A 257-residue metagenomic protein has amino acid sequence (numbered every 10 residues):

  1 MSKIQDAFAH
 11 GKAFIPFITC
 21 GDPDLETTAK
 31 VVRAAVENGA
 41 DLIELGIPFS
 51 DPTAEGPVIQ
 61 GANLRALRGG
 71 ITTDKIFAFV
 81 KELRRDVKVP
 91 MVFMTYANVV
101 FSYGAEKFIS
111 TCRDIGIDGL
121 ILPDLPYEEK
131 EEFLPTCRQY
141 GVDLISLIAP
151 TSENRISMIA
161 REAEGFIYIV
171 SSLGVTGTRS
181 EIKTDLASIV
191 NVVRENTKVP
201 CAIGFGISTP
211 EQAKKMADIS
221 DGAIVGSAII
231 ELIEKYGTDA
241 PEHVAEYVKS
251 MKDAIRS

Functional and structural regions predicted by a protein language model:
M1-A7, S50-I59, I71-K81, F101-K107 (+5 more regions): Active-site-adjacent beta->alpha loops and helix N-cap segments on the catalytic face of soluble alpha/beta enzymes
M1-I18, K81-R85, R256: N-terminal amphipathic alpha-helix/helix-capping segment at the start of soluble metabolic enzymes
F14-I18, I43-L45, M91-T95, L120-L122 (+4 more regions): Hydrophobic faces of well-ordered beta-strands that scaffold small-molecule active sites in alpha/beta enzyme cores
T19-D24, M94-S102, P126-Y127, L147-T151 (+1 more regions): Glycine-rich beta-to-alpha transition loops that act as phosphate-gripper elements at the mouths of alpha/beta enzyme
L25-A34, T151-R161, I203, I207-A223: Catalytic cores of alpha/beta
D41-D51, I117-I121, P126-E129, S171-G177 (+2 more regions): Glycine-rich phosphate-binding active-site loops on the catalytic face of alpha/beta enzymes
I47, Q60-L122, I255: Active-site beta->alpha loop and helix N-cap motifs at the rims of alpha/beta catalytic domains
I76, N191-V199, S208-S257: Alpha/beta catalytic cores of nucleotide-metabolism and tRNA/nucleoside-modifying enzymes
